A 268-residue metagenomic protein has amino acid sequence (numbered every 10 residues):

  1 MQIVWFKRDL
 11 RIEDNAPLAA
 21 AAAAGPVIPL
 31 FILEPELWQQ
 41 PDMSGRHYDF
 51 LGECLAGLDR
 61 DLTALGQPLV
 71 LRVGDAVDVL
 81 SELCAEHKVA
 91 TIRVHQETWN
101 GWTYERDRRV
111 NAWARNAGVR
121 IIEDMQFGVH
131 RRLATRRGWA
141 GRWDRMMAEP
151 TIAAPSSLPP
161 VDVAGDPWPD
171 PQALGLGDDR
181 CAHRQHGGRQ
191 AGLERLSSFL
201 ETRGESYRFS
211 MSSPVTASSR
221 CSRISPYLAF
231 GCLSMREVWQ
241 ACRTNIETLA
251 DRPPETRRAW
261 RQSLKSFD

Functional and structural regions predicted by a protein language model:
M1-S156: Trp/Phe/Arg-rich N-terminal binding region typifying the photolyase-homology
A117-V119, G138-D268: Glycine/tryptophan-enriched, flexible segments
